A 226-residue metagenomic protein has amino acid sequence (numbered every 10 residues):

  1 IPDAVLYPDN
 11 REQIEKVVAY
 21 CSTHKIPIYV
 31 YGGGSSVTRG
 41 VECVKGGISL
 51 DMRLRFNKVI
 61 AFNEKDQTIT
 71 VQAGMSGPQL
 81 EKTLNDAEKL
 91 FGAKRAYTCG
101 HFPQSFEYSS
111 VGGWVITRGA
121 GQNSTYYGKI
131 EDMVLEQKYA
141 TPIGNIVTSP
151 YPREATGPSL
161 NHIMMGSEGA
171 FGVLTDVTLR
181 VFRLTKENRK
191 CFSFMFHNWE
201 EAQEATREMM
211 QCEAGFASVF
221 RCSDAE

Functional and structural regions predicted by a protein language model:
I1-R55: Glycine-rich N-terminal segment of FAD-binding domains in flavoprotein oxidoreductases, spanning the beta-loop-helix
V30, V219-C222: A structural preference for short, hydrophobic beta-strand core positions in alpha/beta folds
V37, C222-E226: Short proline/glycine- and acidic-rich turn/helix-capping motifs at secondary-structure junctions
K58-F220: FAD-binding subdomain of flavoenzyme oxidoreductases
